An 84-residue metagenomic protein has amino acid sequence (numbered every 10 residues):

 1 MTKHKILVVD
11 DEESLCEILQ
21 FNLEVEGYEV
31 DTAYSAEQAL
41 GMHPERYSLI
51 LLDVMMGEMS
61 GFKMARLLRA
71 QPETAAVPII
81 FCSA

Functional and structural regions predicted by a protein language model:
M1-L7: Non-catalytic signal-transmission and effector/linker regions of two-component phosphorelay proteins
D10: Conserved acidic carboxylate
E13-D31: Two-component/phosphorelay signaling modules centered on CheY-like receiver
C16, M56-E58, R66, A75: The feature encodes the CheY-like receiver
T32-L49: Acidic, metal-coordinating helix/loop segments flanking the phosphotransfer/catalytic sites of two-component signaling
R46-S48, P72-P78: His-Asp phosphorelay/catalytic-motif detector in bacterial-type signaling
